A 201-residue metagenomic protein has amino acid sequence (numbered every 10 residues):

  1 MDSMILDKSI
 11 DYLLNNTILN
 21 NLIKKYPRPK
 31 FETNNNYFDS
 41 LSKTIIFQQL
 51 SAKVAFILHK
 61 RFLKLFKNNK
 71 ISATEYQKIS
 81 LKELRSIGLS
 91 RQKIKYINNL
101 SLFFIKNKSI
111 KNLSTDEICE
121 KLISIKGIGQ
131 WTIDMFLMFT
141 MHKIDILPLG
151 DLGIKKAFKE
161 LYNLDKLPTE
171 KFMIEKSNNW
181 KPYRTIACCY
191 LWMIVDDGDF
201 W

Functional and structural regions predicted by a protein language model:
M1-K30, L113-E117, Q130-F139, K143-W201: C-terminal accessory module of base-excision DNA glycosylases/AP lyases that mediates lesion recognition and DNA
D11-Y12, N16-N69: A positional/architectural concept
N16-L19, S51, A55-S124, N179-K181: Alpha-helical ds-nucleic-acid-binding substructure associated with the helix-hairpin-helix region of base-excision DNA
P27, I46, K67, L81 (+3 more regions): A broad detector of the eukaryotic-type serine/threonine protein kinase catalytic domain
F31-D39, G88-R91, S177-R184: Structural motif
S40-I45, R61, I79-E83, E117-K121 (+4 more regions): A general alpha-helix detector
L41-I46, I97-S101, F136-L137, A187-L191: Short alpha-helical scaffolding segments that buttress acidic/His motifs in well-ordered protein cores
